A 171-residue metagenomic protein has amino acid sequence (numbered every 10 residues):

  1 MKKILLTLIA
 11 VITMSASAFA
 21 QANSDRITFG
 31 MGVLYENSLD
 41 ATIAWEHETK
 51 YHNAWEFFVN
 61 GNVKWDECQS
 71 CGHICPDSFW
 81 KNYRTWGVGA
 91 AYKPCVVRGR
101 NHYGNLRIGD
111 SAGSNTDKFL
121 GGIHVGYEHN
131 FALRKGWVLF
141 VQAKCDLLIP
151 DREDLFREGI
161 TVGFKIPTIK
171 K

Functional and structural regions predicted by a protein language model:
M1-S24, T168-K171: Cleavable N-terminal export/targeting peptides
A20-W65, K165-K171: Short glycine/proline- and aromatic-enriched beta-strand/turn motifs that initiate or cap beta-hairpins
T28-G30, R107, H124, T161: Short glycine/serine/threonine-biased micro-segments
F29-T42, W80-R84, S111-G121, L148-R157: Solvent-exposed loop/turn segments connecting transmembrane beta-strands in outer-membrane beta-barrel proteins
N37, E67-C75, C145-E153: Noncatalytic linker/hinge segments flanking ATPase motor cores
E46-L139, I166: Gram-negative (and chloroplast) outer-membrane scaffold detector with strong preference for beta-barrel transmembrane
V88, D154-K171: Outer-membrane beta-barrel "beta-signal"
V141-A143: Internal, hydrophobic beta-strand segments that form the core of beta-sheet-rich folds
